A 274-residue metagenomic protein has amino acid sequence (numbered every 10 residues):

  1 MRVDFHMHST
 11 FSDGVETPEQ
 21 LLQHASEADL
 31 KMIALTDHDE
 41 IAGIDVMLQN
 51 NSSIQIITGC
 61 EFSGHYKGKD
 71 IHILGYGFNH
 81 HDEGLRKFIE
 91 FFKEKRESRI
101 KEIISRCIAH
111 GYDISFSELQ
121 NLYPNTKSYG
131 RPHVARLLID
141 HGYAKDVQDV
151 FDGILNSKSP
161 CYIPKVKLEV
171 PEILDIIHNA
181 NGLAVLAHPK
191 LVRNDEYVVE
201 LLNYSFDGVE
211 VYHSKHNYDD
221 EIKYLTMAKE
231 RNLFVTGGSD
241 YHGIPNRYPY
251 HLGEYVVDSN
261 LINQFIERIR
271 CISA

Functional and structural regions predicted by a protein language model:
M1-D70, G153-Y162, E169-A187, L191-E230 (+3 more regions): An N-terminally biased module of ancient metal coordination in phosphate/nucleic-acid-related enzymes
N50-Y197, S259-I272: Extended substrate/RNA-proximal surfaces in nucleic-acid metabolism proteins
G84, N246-Y248: A short acidic, helix-capping loop that chelates divalent metal ions and anchors anionic groups
Y250-S259: Conserved, well-ordered active-site substructure
